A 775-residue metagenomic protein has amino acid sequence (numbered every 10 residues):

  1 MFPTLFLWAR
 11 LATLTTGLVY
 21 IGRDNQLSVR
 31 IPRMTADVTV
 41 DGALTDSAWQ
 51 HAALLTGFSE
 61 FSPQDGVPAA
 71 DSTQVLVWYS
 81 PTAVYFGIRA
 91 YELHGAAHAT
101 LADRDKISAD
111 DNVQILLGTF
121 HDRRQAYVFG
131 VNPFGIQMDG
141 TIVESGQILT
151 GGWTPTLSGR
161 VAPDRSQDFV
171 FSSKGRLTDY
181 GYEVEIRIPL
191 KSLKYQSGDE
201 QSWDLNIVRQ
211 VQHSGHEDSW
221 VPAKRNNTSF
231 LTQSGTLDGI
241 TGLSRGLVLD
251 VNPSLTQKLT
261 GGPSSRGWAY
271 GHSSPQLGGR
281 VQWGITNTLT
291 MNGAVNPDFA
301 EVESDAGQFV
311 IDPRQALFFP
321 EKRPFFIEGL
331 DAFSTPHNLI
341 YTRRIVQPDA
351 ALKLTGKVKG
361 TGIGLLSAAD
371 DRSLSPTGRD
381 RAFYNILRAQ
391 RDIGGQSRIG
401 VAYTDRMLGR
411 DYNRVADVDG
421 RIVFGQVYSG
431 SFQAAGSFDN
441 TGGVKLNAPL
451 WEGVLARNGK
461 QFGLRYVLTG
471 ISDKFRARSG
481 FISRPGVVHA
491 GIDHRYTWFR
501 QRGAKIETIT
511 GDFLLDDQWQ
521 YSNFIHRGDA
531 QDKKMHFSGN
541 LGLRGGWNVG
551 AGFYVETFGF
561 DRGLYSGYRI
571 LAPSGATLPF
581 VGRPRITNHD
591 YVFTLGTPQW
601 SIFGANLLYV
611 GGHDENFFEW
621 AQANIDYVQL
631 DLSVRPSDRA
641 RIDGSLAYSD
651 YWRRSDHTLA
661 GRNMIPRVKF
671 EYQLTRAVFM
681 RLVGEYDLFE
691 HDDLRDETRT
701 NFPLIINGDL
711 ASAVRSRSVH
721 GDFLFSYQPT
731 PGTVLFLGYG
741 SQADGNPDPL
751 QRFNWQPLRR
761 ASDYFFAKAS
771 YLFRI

Functional and structural regions predicted by a protein language model:
M1-L11: Sec-dependent signal peptide recognition, specifically the positively charged N-region followed immediately by
R10-D392, G400, R410: Structural preference for beta-rich elements and adjacent junctions enriched in aromatics
T82-V84, Q125, Y182, D199-W203 (+15 more regions): Outer-envelope beta-barrel architecture signal
Y91-E92, F120-D122, Q210-Q212, T256-T260 (+14 more regions): Short, glycine-/Ser/Thr-/acidic-enriched flexible segments
I186, Y270-G271, T290, P297-G539 (+2 more regions): Catalytic-domain carbohydrate-binding cleft regions of carbohydrate-active enzymes
S244-M291, Y384-D439, G503, T508-L515 (+4 more regions): Surface-exposed extracellular loop regions of Gram-negative outer-membrane beta-barrel proteins
Q347, A435-N440, V444-I775: Exposed, low-structure sequence patches enriched in small/polar residues
